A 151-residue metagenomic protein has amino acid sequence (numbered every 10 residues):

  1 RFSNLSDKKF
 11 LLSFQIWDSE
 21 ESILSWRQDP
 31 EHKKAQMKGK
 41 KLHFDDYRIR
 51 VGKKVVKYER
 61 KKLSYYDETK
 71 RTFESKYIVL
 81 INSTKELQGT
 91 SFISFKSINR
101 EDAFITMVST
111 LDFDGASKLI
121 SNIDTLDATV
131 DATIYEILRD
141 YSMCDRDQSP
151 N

Functional and structural regions predicted by a protein language model:
R1-L11, E20-Q28, L42-N151: Short S/T/G/P-rich N-terminal loop/turn motif that feeds into the first structured element of a domain
G39: GNAT-family acyltransferases
